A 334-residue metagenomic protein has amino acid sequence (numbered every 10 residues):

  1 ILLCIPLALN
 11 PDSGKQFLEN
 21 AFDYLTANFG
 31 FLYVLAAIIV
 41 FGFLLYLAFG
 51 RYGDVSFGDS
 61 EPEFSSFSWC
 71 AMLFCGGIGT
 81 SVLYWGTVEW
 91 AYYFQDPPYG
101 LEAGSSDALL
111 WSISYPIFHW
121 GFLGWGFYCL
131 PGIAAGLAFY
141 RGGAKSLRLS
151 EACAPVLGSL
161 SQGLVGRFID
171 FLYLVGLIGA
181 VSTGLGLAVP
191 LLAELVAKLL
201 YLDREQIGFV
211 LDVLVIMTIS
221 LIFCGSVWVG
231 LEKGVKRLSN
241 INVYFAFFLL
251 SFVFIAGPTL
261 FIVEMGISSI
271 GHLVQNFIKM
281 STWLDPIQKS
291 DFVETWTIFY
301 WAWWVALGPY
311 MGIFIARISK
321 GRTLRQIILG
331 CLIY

Functional and structural regions predicted by a protein language model:
I1-A108, G126, W228, S251: N-terminal alpha-helical transmembrane segments of multi-pass membrane transport and channel/translocase proteins
I5-S13, G76-Q95, G124-F139, L147 (+2 more regions): Hydrophobic transmembrane alpha-helices that form the core helical bundles of multi-pass secondary transporters
P11-L25, L44-E63, S112-H119, A134-K145 (+4 more regions): Membrane-water interface regions at transmembrane-helix termini and the short interhelical loops of multi-pass membrane
D12-Y24, S68-C75, I117-W125, P155-L164 (+3 more regions): Hydrophobic alpha-helical transmembrane segments
N20-D23, F94-H119, N276-K289: Interfacial loop/helix-cap signal at membrane boundaries in integral membrane proteins
T26-F31, D59-G76, S106-L123, L147-G179 (+2 more regions): Transmembrane-helix boundary/entry motifs in multi-pass membrane transporters
G30-A36, W120-W125, D212-V213, F299-W303: Alpha-helical transmembrane segments of polytopic membrane proteins
S161, V165-R322, L329, Y334: Membrane-embedded translocation segments of transport machinery
